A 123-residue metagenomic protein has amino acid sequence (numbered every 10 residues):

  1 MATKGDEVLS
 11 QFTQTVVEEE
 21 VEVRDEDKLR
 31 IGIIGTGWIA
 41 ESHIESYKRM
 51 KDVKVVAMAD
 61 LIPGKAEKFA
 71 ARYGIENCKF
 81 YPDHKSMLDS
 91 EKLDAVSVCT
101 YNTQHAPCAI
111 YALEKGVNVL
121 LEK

Functional and structural regions predicted by a protein language model:
M1, V8-L9, H84, A109: Extended hydrophobic/Leu-rich segments
A2-Y73: N-terminal Rossmann-like dinucleotide-binding module
C78-E122: Beta-loop-alpha module in the N-terminal Rossmann-like domain of NAD(P)-dependent dehydrogenases, especially those
